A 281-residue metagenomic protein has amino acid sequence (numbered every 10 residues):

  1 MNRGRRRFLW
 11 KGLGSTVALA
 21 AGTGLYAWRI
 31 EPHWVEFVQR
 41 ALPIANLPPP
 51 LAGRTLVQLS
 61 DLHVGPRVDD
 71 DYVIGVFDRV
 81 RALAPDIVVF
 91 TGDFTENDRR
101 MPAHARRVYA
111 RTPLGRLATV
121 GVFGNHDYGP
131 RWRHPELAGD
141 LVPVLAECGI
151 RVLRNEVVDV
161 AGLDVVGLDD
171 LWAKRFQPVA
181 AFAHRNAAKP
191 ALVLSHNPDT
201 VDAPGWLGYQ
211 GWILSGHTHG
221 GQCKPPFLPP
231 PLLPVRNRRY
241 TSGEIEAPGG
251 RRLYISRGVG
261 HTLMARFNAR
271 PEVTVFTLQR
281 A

Functional and structural regions predicted by a protein language model:
M1-L19: N-terminal secretory signal peptides and thylakoid transit peptides that target proteins across membranes
A20-V57, R67-D71, G75-D78: C-terminal segment of N-terminal export signals and the immediately downstream linker at the start of the mature
A41, R107-P178, R185: Extended active-site neighborhood of metal-dependent phosphoesterases/phosphodiesterases
I44-V57, I150, V157-V166, A247-L253: Beta-strand-turn-beta hairpins that frame and shape the catalytic cleft of phosphate-ester-processing enzymes
R54-L141: Membrane-embedded segments
L59-S60, V88-G92, T119-N125, L153-R154 (+3 more regions): Active-site neighborhood of phospho(di)ester-bond hydrolases with catalytic His/Asp-centered motifs
H63, F94-T95, H126-D127, V157-V158 (+4 more regions): Catalytic metal-binding/acid-base residues of hydrolase active sites
P198-V275: Conserved beta-sheet core of the metallophosphoesterase superfamily
